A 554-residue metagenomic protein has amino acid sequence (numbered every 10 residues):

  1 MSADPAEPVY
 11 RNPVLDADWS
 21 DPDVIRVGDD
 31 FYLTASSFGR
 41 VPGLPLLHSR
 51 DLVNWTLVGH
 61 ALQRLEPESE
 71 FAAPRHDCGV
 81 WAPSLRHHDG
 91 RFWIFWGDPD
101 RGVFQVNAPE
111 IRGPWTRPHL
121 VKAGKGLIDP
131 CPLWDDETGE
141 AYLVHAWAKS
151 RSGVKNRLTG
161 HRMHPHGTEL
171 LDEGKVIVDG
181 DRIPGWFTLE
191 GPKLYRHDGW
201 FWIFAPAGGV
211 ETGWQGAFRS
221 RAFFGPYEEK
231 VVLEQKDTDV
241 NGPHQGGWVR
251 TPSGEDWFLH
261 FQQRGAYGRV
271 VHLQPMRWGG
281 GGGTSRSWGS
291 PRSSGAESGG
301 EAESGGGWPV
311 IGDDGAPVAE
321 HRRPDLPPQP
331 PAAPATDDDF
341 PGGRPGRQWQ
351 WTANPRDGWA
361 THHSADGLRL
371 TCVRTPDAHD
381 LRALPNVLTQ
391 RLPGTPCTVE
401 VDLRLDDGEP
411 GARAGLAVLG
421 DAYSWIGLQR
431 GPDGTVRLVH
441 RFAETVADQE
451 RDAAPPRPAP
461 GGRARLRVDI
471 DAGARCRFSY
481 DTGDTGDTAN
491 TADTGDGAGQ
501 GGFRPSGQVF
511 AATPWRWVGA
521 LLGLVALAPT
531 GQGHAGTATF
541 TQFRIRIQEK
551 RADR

Functional and structural regions predicted by a protein language model:
M1-D487, D493-R554: Carbohydrate-active catalytic/glycan-binding domains of CAZyme proteins, especially the secreted or lumenal ectodomains
